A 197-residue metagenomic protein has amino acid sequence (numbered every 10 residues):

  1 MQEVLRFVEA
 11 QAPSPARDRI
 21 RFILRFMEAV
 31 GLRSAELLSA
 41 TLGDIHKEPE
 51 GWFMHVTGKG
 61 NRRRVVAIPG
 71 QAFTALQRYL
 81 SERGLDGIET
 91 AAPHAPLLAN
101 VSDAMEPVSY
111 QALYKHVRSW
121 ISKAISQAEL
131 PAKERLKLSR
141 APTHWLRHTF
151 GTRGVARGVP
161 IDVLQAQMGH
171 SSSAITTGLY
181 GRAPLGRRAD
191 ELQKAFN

Functional and structural regions predicted by a protein language model:
M1-N197: Conserved catalytic core of the tyrosine transesterase superfamily
